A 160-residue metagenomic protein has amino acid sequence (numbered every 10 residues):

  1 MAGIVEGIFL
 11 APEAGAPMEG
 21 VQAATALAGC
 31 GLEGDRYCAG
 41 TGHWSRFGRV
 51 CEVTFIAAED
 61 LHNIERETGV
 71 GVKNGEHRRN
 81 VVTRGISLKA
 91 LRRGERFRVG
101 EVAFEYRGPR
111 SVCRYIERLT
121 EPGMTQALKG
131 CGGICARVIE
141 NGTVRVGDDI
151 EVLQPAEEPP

Functional and structural regions predicted by a protein language model:
M1-P160: Metal-cofactor-dependent catalytic cores
